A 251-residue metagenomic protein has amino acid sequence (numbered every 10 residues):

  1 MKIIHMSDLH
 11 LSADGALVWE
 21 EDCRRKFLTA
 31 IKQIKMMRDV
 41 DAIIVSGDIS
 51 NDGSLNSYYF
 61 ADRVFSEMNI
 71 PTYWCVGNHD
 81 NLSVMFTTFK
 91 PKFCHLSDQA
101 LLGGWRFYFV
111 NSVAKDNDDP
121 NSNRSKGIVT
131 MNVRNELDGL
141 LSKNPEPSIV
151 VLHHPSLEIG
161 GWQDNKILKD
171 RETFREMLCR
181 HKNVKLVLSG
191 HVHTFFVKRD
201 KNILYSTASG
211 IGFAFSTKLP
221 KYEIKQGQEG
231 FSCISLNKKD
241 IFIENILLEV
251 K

Functional and structural regions predicted by a protein language model:
M1-F60, S142, I159: N-terminal active-site segment of His-dependent metallophosphoesterases
K2-A13, G104-D116, I149-V151, I203-S209 (+1 more regions): Active-site-proximal beta-strand elements of phosphoester/diester hydrolases
H5-S7, A42-D48, T72-N78, I149-L152 (+2 more regions): Active-site neighborhood of phospho(di)ester-bond hydrolases with catalytic His/Asp-centered motifs
S7-K26, N51, L82-C94, K115-M131 (+1 more regions): Acidic/histidine-rich helix-loop elements that form or flank divalent-metal/phosphate-binding sites at the catalytic
G15, S122, P145-K185: Active-site-proximal segments of metal-dependent phosphoesterases and phosphodiesterases across multiple
A16-L17, V45-S66, N81-H95, G161-Q163 (+1 more regions): Metal-dependent catalytic neighborhoods of phosphoester/phosphodiester hydrolases
V18-E21, M177-C179, F196-K251: Binuclear metal-dependent phosphoesterase catalytic core
G103-P147, D164-E172: Binuclear metal-dependent hydrolase catalytic cores centered on His/Asp/Glu-rich metal-binding motifs
